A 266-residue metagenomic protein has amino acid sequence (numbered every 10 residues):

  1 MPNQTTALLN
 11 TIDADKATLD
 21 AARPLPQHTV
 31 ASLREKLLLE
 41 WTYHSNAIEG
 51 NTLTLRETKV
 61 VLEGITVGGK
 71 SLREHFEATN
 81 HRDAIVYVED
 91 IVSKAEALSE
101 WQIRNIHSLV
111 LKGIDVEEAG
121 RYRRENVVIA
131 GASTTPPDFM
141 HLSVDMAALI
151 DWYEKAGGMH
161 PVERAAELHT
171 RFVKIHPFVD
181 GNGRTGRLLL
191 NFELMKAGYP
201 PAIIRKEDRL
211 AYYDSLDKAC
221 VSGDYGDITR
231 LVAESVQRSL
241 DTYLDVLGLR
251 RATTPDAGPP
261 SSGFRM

Functional and structural regions predicted by a protein language model:
M1-D180, R184-M266: FIC/Doc superfamily catalytic core
